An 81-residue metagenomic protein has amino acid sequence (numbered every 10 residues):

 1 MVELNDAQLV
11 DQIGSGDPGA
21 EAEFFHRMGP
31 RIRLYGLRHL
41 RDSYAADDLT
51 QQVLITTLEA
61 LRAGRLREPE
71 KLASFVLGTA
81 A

Functional and structural regions predicted by a protein language model:
M1-Q12: Extreme N-terminal regulatory/targeting segments of RNA polymerase sigma factors
E3, D47, L66-E70: Non-catalytic, surface-exposed connector residues within folded enzymatic/regulatory domains
D6, F25, G29-I32, L54-T57: Hydrophobic alpha-helical core bundles mediating ligand binding, dimerization, or RNAP-core interactions
D11-L34: A short, charge-rich alpha-helical start-of-domain segment used by transcription regulators
G14-S15, R41, Q52-K71: Sigma70-family region 2
L34, D48-I55, E70-A80: Structural recognition of an alpha-helix C-terminal capping motif at a helix-to-coil junction
D42-A46: Membrane-interface starts of transmembrane alpha-helices
